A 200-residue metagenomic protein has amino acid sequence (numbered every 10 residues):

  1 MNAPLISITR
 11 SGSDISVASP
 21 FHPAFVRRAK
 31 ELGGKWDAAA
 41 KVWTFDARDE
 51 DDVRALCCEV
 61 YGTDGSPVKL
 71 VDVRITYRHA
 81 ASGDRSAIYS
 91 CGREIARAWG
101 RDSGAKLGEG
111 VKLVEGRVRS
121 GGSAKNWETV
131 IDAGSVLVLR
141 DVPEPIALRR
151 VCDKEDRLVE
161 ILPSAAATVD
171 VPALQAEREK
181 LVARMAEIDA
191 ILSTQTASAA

Functional and structural regions predicted by a protein language model:
M1-A200: Accessory DNA-engaging acidic/polar modules
